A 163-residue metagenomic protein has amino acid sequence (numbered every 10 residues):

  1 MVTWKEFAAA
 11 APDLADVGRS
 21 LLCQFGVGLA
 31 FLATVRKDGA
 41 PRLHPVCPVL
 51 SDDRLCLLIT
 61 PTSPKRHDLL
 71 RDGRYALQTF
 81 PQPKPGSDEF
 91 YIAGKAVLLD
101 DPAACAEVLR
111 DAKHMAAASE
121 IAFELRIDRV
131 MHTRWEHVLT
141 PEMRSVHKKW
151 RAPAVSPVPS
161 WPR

Functional and structural regions predicted by a protein language model:
M1-D13, P85-R163: Charged, gly/pro-rich active-site loop segments
V2-A30: Short, basic/aromatic recognition patches
D16-R19, L43-H44, T62-P64, R110-D111: A generic local structural motif
L21, S51, V97-L99: Short alpha-helical scaffold segments that flank and stabilize functional sites
L22, L69, V108-R110: A generic structural signal for nonpolar/aromatic side chains embedded in well-ordered alpha-helices
F25, P41-L43, P85, A118: Short, solvent-exposed coil/turn segments
V27-P61, H67-L69, Y75-T79, Y91: Short beta-strand segments
P81-P83: Short, charged beta-turn/beta-strand-edge "cap" motif at the junction between a beta-strand and an adjacent loop
